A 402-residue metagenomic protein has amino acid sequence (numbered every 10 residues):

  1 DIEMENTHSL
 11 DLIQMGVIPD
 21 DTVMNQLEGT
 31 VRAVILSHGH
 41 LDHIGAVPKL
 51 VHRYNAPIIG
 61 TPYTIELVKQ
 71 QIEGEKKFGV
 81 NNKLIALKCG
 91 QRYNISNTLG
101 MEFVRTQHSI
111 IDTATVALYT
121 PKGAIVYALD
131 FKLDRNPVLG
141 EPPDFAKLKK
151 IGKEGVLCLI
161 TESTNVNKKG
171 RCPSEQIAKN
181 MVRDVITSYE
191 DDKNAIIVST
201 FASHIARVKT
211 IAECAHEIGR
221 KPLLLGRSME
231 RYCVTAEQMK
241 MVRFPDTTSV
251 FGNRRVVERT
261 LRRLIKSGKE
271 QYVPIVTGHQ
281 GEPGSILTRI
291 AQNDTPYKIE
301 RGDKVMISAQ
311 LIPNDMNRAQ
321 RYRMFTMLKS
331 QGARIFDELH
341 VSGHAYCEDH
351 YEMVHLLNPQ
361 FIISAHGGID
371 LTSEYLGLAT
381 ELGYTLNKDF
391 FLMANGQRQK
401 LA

Functional and structural regions predicted by a protein language model:
D1-A33, H40-T260, R289-Q292, A319: His/Asp/Glu-rich metal-coordinating catalytic cores of metallo-dependent phosphodiesterases/hydrolases acting on
Q26, I85, K150-I151, K266 (+2 more regions): Structural motif
L36, P57-G60, S364, L392: Conserved SAM-binding loop
H38, S163, H366, A394: Residues that line or immediately flank small-molecule/substrate-binding pockets and catalytic motifs
A56, V156-L157, H350-G367: Proline-aspartate-enriched helix->loop->beta-strand connector
R171-S308, P313-R334, L339, D349 (+5 more regions): Hard-cation-handling environments
Y346: Conserved donor sugar-nucleotide recognition element shared by glycan-biosynthetic enzymes
